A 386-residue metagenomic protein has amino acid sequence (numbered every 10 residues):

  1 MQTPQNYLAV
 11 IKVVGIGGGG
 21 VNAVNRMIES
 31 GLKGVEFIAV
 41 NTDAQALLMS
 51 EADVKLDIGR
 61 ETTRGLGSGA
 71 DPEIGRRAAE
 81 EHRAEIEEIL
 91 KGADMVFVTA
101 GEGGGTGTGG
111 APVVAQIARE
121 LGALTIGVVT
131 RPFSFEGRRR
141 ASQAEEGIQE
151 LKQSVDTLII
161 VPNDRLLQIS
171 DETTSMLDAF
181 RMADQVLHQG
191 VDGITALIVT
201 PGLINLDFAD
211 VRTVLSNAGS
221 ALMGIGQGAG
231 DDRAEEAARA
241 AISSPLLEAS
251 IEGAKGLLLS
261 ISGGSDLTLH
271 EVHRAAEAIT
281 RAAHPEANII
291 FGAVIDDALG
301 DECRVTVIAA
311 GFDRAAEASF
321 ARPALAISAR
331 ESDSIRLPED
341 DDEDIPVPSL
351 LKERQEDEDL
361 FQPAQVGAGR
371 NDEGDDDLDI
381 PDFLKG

Functional and structural regions predicted by a protein language model:
M1-G386: Tubulin/FtsZ superfamily GTPase core signature
